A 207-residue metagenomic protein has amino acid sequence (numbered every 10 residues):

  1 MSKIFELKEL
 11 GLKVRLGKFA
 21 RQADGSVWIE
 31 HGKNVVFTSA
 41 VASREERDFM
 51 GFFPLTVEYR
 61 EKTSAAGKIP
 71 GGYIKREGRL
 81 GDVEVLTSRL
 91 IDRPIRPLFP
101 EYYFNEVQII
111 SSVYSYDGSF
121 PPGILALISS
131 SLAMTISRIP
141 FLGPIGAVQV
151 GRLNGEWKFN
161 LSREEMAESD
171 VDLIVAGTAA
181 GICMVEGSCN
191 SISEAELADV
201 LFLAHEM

Functional and structural regions predicted by a protein language model:
M1-Q22, S26-W28: Short, Gly/Pro- and small/polar-rich lid/capping loops
S2, Q22-D24, F52, G143-I145 (+1 more regions): Short beta-strand-initiation
K8-L10, G32, L153: Short strand-coil-strand connectors
K13, F37, I91, E101-R152: Glycine-rich anion/phosphate-binding loop at the beta-strand->alpha-helix junction
R15-K18, S26-V27, R44-R47, R96-P100 (+4 more regions): A generic local secondary-structure boundary/capping motif
A23-Q108, V113, D117-F120, A179 (+2 more regions): Glycine-rich, flexible beta-strand/loop modules in the N-terminal catalytic cores of phosphate-handling
R138-M207: Mobile "lid/hinge" segments at catalytic clefts and subdomain interfaces of large enzymes
